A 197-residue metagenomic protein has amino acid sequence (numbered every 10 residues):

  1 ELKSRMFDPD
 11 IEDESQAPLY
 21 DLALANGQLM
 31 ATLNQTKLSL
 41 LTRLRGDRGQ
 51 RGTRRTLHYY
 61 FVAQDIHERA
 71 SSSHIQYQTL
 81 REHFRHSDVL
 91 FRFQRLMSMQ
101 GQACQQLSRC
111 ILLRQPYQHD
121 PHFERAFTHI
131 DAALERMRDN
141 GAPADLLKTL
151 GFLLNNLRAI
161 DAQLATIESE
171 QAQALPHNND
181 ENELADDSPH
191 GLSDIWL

Functional and structural regions predicted by a protein language model:
E1-L197: Cytosolic regulatory and coupling regions of membrane transport/channel systems
